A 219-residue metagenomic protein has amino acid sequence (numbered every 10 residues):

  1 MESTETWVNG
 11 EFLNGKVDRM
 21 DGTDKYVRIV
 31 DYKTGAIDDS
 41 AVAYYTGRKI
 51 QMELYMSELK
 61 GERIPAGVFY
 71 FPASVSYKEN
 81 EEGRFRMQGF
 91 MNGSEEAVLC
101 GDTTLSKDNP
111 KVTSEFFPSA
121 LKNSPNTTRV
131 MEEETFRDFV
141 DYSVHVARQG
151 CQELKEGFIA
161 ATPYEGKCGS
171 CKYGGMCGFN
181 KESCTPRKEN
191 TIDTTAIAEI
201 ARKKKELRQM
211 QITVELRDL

Functional and structural regions predicted by a protein language model:
M1-L219: Structural signature of nuclease core domains in nucleic-acid processing machines
